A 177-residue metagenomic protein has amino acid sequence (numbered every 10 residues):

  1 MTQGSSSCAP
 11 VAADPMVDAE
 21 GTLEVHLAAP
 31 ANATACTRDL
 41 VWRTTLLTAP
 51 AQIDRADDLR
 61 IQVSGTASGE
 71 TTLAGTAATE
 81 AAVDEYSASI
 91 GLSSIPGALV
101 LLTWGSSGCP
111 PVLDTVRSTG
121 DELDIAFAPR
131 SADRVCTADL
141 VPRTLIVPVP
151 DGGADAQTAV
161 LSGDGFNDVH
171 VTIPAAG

Functional and structural regions predicted by a protein language model:
M1-V17, S89-T115: Short, surface-exposed binding/anchoring microloops in extracellular/periplasmic proteins
P15, L23-T71: Extended, hydrophobic interaction surfaces within ordered domains
P15-P30, V116-R130: Short, aliphatic-rich beta-strand segments
L27-L47, A126-P148: An anionic, turn-rich surface loop/hairpin at beta-sheet edges that serves as a generic interaction/coordination patch
P50-A56, R60-G105: Surface-exposed beta-loop interaction hotspot
A51-G69, P150-A175: A short amphipathic beta-strand at an alpha->beta junction
A82-A98, S118-T119, R143, Q157-G165 (+1 more regions): Hydrophobic multi-pass inner-membrane translocation pores used for secretion and envelope-lipid/glycan export
I95-P142: Intrinsically disordered, low-complexity segments enriched in Gly and acidic/Ser/Thr residues that form flexible
